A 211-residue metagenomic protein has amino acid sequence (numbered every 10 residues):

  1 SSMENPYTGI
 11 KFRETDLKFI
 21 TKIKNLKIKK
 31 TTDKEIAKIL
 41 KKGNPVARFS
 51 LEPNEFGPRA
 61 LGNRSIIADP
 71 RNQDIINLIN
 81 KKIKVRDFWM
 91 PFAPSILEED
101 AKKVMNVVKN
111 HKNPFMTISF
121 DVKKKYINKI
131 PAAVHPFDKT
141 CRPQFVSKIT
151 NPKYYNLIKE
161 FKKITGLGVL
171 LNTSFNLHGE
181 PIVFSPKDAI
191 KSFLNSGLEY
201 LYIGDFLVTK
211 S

Functional and structural regions predicted by a protein language model:
S1-S211: Flexible beta->alpha loop and helix N-cap segments adjacent to enzyme active/binding sites
